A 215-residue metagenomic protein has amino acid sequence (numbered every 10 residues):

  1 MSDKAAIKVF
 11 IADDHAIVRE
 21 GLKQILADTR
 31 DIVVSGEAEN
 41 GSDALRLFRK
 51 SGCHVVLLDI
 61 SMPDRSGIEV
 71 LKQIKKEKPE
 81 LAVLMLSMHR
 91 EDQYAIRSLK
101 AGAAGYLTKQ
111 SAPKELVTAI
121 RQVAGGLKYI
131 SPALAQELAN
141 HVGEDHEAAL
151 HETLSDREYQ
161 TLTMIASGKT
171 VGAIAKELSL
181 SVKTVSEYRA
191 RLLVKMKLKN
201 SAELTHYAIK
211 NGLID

Functional and structural regions predicted by a protein language model:
V18, P63: The feature encodes the CheY-like receiver
D31-E39, L47, L198: Short hydrophobic/Thr-rich beta-strand motif most characteristic of the beta2 strand and flanking loop of CheY-like
N40-D43, S66-E69: Acidic catalytic/metal-coordinating carboxylates
S51-L57: Active-site beta3 strand of CheY-like receiver
D59, S87: Active-site residues of response regulator receiver
Q93-K100, G105-Q160, L213-I214: Short, flexible helix-to-coil linker/hinge segments that flank and couple to helix-turn-helix
A148-K183: Helix-turn-helix DNA-binding segment
T170-E203: Recognition helix of helix-turn-helix DNA-binding domains
